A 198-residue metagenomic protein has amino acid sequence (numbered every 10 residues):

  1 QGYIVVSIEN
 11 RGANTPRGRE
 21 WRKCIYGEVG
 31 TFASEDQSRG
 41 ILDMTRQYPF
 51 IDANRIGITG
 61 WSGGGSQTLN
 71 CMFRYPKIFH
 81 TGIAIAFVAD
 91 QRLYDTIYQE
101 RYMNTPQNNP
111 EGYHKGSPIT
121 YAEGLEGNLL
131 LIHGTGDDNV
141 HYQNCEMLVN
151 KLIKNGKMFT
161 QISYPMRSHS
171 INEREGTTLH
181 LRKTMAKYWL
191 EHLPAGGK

Functional and structural regions predicted by a protein language model:
Q1-W61, Y94-E100: Cap/lid segment of the alpha/beta-hydrolase catalytic domain
T15-P16, R92, E146, I153-K198: C-terminal catalytic histidine-bearing segment of alpha/beta-hydrolase fold enzymes
C24, F32, T81, A86-G127 (+1 more regions): Mobile cap/lid helix-loop segments that gate and shape the active-site cleft of serine hydrolases
I58-G60, I85, I132: Short beta-strand immediately N-terminal to the catalytic nucleophile in serine-hydrolase-like folds
G65-K77: Short glycine-enriched nucleophile-adjacent loop and the immediately C-terminal alpha-helix near the catalytic center
L125, L131-H133, D137: Short beta-strand/loop motif that positions the catalytic acidic residue of the alpha/beta-hydrolase fold
T135-D138, M166-S168: Acidic beta-to-alpha connecting loop that harbors the catalytic carboxylate
D138-M147: Conserved alpha/beta-hydrolase "acid-adjacent" motif
